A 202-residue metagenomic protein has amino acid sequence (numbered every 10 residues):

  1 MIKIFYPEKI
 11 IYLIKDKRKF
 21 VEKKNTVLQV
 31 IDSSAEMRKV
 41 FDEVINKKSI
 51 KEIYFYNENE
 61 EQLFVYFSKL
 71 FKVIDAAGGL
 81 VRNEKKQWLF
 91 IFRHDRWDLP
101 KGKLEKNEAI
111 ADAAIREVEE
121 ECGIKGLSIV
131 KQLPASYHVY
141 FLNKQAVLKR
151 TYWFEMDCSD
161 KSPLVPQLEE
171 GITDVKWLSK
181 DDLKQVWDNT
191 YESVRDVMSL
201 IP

Functional and structural regions predicted by a protein language model:
M1, A76, K149-W153: Short hydrophobic/aromatic beta-strand or adjacent loop that forms the aromatic wall/cage of a ligand/substrate-binding
M1-P7: Short Lys/Arg-enriched alpha/beta "domain-start" segment
I4, L13-V30, P163, Q167-P202: Nudix hydrolase/Nudix homology domain
V21, V30-I31, R82-E119, I124: Conserved Nudix-box catalytic region and its N-terminal flanking loop in Nudix hydrolases and closely related
S34-G78: Acidic, metal-coordinating catalytic segment for phosphate/diphosphate chemistry, firing primarily on the Nudix
G78, Q87, D174: Conserved beta-strand and immediately adjacent loop positions that scaffold enzyme active sites
V81-E84, M156-C158: Active-site beta-strand termini and strand-to-loop segments that position acidic
L104-Y191: Unchanged
